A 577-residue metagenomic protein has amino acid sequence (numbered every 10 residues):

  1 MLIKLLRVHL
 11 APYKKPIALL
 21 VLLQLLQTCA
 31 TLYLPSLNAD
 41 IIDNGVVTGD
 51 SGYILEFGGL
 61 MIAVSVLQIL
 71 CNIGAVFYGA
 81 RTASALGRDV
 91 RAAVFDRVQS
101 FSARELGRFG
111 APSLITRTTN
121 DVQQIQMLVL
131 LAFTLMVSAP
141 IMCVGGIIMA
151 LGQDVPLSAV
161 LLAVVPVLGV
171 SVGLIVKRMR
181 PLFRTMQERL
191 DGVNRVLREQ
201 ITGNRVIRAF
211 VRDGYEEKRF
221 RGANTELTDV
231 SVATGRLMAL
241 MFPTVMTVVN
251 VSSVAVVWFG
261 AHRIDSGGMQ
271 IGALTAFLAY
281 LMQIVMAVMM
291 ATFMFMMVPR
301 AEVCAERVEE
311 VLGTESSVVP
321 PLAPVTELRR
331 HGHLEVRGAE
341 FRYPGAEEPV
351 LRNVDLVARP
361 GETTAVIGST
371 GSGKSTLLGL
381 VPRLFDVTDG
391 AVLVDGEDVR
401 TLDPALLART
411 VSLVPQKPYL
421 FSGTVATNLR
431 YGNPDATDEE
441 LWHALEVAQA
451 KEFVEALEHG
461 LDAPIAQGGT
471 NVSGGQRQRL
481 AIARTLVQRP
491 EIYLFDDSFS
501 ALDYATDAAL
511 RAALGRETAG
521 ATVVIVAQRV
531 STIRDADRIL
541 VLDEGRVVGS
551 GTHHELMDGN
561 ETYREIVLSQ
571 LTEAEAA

Functional and structural regions predicted by a protein language model:
M1-L34, N38, V46-M61, L67 (+15 more regions): Membrane-integrated ABC transporters
A11-K15, S100-R104, N120-V129, F133 (+10 more regions): An intracellular "coupling" helix at the cytosolic face of ABC transporter transmembrane type-1 domains
P12, P16-C29, L130-M186, A255-M269: Transmembrane helices of ABC transporter permease
G49-D50, M149-P166, V172, A233-R307 (+1 more regions): Helix-loop-helix
V94, V98, I207, V308 (+1 more regions): Helix-loop junctions and hydrophobic alpha-helical segments within the transmembrane domains of large membrane
E315-R329: Pre-NBD coupling/linker segments of ABC/ABC-like ATPases
E327-A577: ABC-type nucleotide-binding domain
